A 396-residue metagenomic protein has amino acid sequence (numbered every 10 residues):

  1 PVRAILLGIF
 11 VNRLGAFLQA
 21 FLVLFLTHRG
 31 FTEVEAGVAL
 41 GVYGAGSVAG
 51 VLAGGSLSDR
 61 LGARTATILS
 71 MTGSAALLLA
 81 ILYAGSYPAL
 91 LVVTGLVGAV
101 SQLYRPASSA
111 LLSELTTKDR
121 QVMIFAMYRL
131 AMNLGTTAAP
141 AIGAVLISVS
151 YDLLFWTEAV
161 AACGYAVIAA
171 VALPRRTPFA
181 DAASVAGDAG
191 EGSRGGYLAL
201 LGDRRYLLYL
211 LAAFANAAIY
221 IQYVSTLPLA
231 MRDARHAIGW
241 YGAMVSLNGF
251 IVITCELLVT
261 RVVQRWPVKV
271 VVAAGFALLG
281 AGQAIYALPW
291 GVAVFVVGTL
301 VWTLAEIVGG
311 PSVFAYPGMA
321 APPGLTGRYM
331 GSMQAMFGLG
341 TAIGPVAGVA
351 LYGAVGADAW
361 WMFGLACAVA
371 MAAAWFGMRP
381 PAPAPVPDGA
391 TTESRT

Functional and structural regions predicted by a protein language model:
P1, R175-Y209: Juxtamembrane intracellular "pre-TM" segments in multi-pass secondary transporters
P1-G44, L207-A212, A217-M244: Helix-loop boundary and gating motifs at the non-cytosolic
F17, G44-V48, L52, T136-T137 (+2 more regions): Residue-level signature of mid-helix packing/kink "hotspots" within the transmembrane helices of 12-pass Major
G50-G62, C255-V268: Helix-to-loop junctions at the C-terminal end of transmembrane segments in multipass secondary transporters
T65-L79, V270-A284: Structural signature of the two symmetry-related core transmembrane helices
L82-V93, A287-G298: Helix-loop junctions at membrane interfaces in 12-TM secondary transporters
G95-M132: Cytoplasmic helix-loop-helix junction between adjacent transmembrane helices in 12-TM secondary transporters
I147-V160, A350-C367: A membrane-interface helix-boundary motif in multi-pass transporters
